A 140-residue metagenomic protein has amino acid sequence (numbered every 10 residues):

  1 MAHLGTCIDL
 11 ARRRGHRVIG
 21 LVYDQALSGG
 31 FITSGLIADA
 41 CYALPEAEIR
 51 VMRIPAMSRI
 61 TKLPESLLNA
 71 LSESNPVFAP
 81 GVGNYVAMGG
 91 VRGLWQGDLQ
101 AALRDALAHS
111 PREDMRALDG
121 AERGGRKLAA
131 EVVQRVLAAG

Functional and structural regions predicted by a protein language model:
M1-D98: Conserved catalytic cores of soluble enzyme domains, especially glycine-rich substrate-binding beta-alpha loops
G29-G30, R104-A106: Short, solvent-exposed polar/charged micro-motifs at secondary-structure junctions
P80-V82, L94, R104, A121-G125: Extended interaction regions within the primary functional domain
M88, A102-D105: Generic alpha-helical secondary-structure signal
D98-A101, A108: Glycine-rich ThDP/TPP pyrophosphate-binding loop and its adjacent helix/strand module within ThDP-dependent enzymes
A106-G140: Intrinsically disordered, low-complexity segments enriched in small/flexible residues
